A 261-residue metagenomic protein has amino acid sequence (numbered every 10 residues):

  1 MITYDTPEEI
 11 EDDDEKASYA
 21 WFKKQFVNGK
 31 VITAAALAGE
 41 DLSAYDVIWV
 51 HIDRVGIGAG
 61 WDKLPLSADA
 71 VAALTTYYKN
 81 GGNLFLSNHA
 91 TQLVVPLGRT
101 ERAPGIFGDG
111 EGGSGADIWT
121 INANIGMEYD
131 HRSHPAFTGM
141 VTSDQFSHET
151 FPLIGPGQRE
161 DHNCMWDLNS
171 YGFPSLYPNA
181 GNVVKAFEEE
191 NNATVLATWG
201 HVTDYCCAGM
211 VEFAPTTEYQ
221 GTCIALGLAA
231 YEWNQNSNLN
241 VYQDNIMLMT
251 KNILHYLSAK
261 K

Functional and structural regions predicted by a protein language model:
I2-G105: Helical hinge/lid and interdomain linker segments adjacent to catalytic or ligand-binding clefts that mediate domain
E15, L86-T203: An acidic, glycine-rich "communication" segment
K16, A68, A72, V95 (+3 more regions): A structural signal for well-ordered alpha-helical segments within the folded catalytic domains of diverse enzymes
S18-F26, G110-E111, M140, L257: Hydrophobic, Leu/Ile/Phe/Ala-enriched alpha-helical segments that form helix-helix packing faces
A20-Q25, V183-E190, A214-T217: Short, conserved catalytic or adaptor-binding loops enriched in Gly and charged residues
D53, N169, Y219-G221: Long non-transmembrane domains of secretory-pathway and surface proteins
L64-T75, S114-I121, Q220-T222, Y242-M247: Glycine-rich, flexible loop segments associated with nucleotide phosphate handling
G105, E189-K261: Extracellular ligand-binding/catalytic regions of CAZymes and related secreted enzymes and adhesion modules
